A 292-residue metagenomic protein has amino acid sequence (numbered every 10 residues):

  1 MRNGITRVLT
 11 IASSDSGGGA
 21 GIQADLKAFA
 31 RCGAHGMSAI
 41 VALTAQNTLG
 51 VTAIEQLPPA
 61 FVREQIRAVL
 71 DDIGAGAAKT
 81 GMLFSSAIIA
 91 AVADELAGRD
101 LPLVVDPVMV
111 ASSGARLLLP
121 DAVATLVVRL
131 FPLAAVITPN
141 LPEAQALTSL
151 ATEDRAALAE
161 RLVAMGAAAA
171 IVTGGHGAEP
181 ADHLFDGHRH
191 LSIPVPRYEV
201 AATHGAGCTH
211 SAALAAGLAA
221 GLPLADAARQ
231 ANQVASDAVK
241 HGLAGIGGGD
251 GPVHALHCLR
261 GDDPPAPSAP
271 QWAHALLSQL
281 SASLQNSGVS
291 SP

Functional and structural regions predicted by a protein language model:
R2-T10, I22, L26-S112, L117 (+1 more regions): Conserved N-terminal subdomain of the carbohydrate kinase-like
I5, A53-Q56, D226-S291: Charged C-terminal helix
I11-G17, L191-H204: Short pre-catalytic strand/loop immediately N-terminal to key active-site residues, enriched for Gly-Thr
S14, T80-G81, A115, T173 (+1 more regions): Glycine- and other small-residue-rich loops at beta-strand/loop junctions that grip anionic moieties
Q23, A28, Q145-A146, V200-A225: Short, small-residue alpha-helix embedded
C32-M37, H190-L191, G217-N232: Phosphate-handling active-site elements
A78, D106, L130, N140 (+3 more regions): Residue-level signal for inorganic ion chemistry
P120-H190, E199: Conserved phosphate/ATP/ADP-binding segment of small-molecule kinases
